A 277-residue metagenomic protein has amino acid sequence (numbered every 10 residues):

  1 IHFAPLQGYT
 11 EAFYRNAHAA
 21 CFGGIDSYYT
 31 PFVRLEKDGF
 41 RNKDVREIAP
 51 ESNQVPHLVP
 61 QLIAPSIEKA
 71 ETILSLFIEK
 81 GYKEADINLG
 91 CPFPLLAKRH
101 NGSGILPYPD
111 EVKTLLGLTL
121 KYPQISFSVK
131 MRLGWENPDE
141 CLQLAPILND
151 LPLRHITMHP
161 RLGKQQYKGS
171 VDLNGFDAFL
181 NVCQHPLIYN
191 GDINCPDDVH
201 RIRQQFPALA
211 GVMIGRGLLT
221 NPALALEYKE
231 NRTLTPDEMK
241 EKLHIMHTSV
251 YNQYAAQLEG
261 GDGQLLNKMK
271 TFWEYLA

Functional and structural regions predicted by a protein language model:
I1-H2, Q7, F13, T114-G117 (+6 more regions): Alpha/beta catalytic cores of nucleotide-metabolism and tRNA/nucleoside-modifying enzymes
L6-E79: Glycine-rich, positively charged N-terminal anion/phosphate-binding segment
L6-G8, V33-L35, I63-P65, G90-P92 (+4 more regions): Active-site beta-loop-alpha junctions enriched in small/polar residues
Y29, R41, P92, N101-G102 (+3 more regions): Glycine-rich, flexible loop/turn motifs
T30, K83-P92, L151-R161, V212-L218: Non-cysteine beta-strand/loop elements that form the S-adenosyl-L-methionine
H57-F127, R132-E140, N149: Active-site beta->alpha loop and helix N-cap motifs at the rims of alpha/beta catalytic domains
P94-E111, K164-N174, R232-P236: Glycine-rich tight-turn/loop motif centered on a GG-T
